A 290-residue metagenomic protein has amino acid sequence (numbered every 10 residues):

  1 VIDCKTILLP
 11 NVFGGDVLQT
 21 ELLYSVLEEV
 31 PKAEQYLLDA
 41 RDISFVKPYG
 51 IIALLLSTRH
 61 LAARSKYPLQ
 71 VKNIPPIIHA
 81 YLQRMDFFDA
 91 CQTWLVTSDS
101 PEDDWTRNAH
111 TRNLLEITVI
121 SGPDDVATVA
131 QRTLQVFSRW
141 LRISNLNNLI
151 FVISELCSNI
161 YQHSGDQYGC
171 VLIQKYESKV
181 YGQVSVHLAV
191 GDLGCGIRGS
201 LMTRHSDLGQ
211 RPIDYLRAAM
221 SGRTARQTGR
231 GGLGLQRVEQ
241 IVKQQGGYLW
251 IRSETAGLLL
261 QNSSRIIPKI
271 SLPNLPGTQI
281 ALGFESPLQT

Functional and structural regions predicted by a protein language model:
V1-P31, Q92-W94, S100-W105, H205-Q210 (+1 more regions): Flexible, glycine-/charge-rich segments associated with ATP-binding catalytic modules
L8-Q92: Amphipathic alpha-helical interaction surfaces in cytosolic regulatory modules
K32-Q35, S65-Y67, Q167, V184-S185 (+1 more regions): Short coil/turn segments at beta-strand junctions that form active-site/ligand-binding loops
F45, Y49, A130-S154: Conserved short strand/loop->alpha-helix "switch" segment adjacent to the catalytic nucleotide/phosphoryl-transfer site
L55-S57, I143-K179, E239-Q244: Conserved ATP-binding N-box helix of the HATPase_c
A63-S65, P75-G122, V126, T133 (+1 more regions): Mixed-charge intrinsically disordered linker/loop segments at interdomain junctions
R107-R142, R198, H205-G222, Q240: Helix-loop-beta hinge of the Bergerat
I160-L193, R198-T203, L259-K269: ATP-lid-like helix-loop hinge signature
